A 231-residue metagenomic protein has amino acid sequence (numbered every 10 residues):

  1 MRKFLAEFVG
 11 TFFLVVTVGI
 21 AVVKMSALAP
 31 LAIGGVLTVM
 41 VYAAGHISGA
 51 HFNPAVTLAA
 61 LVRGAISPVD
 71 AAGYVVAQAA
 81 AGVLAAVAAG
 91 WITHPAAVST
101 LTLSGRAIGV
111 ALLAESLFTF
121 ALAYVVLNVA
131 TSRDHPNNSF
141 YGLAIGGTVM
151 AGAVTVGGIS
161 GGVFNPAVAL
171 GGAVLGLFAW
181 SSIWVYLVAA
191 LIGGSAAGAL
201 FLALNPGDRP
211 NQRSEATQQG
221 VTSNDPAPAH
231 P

Functional and structural regions predicted by a protein language model:
M1-P231: Membrane-interface helix-loop junctions and terminal tails of multi-pass membrane proteins
